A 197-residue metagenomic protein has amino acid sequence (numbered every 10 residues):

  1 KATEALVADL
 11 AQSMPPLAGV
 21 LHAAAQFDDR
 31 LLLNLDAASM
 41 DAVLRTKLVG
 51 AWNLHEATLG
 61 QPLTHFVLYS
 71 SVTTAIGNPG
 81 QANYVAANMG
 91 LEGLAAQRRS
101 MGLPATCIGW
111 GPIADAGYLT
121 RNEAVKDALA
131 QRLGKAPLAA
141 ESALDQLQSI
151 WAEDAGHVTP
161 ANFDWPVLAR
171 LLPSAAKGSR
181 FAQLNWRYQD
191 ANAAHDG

Functional and structural regions predicted by a protein language model:
K1-S179, W186-G197: 4′-phosphopantetheine-dependent carrier domains
